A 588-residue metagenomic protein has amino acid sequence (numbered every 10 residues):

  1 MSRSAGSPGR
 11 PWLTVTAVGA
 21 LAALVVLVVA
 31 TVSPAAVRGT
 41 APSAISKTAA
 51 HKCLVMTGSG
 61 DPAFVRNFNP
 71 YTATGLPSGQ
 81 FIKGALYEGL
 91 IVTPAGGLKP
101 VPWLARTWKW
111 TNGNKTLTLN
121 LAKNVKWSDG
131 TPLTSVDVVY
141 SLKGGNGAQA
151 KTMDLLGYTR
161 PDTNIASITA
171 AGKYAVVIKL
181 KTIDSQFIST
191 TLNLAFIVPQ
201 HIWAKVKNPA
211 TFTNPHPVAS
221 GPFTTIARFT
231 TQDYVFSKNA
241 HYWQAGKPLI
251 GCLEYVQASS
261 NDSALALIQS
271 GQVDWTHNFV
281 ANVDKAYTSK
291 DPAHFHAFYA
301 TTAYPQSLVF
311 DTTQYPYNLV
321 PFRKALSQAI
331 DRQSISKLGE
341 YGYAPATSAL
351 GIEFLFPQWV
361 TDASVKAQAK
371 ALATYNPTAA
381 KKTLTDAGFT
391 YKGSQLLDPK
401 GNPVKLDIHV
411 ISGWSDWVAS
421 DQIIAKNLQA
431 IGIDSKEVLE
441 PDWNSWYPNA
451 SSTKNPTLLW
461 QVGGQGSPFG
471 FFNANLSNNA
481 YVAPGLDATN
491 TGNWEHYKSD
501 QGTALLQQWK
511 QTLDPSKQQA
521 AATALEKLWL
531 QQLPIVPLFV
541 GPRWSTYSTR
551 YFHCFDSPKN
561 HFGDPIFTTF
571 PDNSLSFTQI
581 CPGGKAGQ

Functional and structural regions predicted by a protein language model:
A49, N120, L155-A204: Surface-exposed binding/hinge segments that line and control ligand-binding clefts or catalytic entry sites
V55, T134-S141, K173-K179, I183 (+7 more regions): Alpha-helical secondary-structure segments
V55-N112, K143, H216-A219: N-terminal lobe/hinge region of extracytoplasmic solute-binding protein
G58-F81, W103-R106, T131, Q186-I197 (+2 more regions): A structural "hinge/loop" feature
L76, P94-G96, L192-P248, C252 (+4 more regions): Gly/Pro-rich hinge or "lid" segments in bacterial periplasmic/extracellular proteins
G145-L155, S167-T169, I226-S237, E254-Q314 (+4 more regions): Extracellular/periplasmic solute-recognition and catalytic clefts
T211-N214, A240-A286, Q422-A425, D434-W443: Ligand-site clamp/hinge motif
F229, K238, S327-V365, T378-A379 (+2 more regions): Detector for C-terminal structural segments
